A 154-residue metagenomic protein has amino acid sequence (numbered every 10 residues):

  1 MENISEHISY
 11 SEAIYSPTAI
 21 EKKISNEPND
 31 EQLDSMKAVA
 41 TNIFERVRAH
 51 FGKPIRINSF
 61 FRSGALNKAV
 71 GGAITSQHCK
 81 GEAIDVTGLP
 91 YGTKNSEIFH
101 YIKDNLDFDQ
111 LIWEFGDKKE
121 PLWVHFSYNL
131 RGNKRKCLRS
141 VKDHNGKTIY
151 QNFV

Functional and structural regions predicted by a protein language model:
M1-R48, V141-V154: Extracytoplasmic cell-surface/polysaccharide-interacting catalytic and binding patches
V39-I43, L66, E82, K94 (+1 more regions): Amphipathic alpha-helical interface surfaces
F44-G71: Extended, low-complexity, intrinsically disordered C-terminal regulatory tails of eukaryotic serine/threonine kinases
R56-N58, A83-T87, H125: Structural recognition of the beta-strand scaffold that forms the well-ordered cores of secreted hydrolase catalytic
G64-I84: Short, surface-exposed glycine/acidic/tryptophan-bearing loops
G88-V154: Catalytic cores and adjacent binding grooves of peptidoglycan-active enzymes
